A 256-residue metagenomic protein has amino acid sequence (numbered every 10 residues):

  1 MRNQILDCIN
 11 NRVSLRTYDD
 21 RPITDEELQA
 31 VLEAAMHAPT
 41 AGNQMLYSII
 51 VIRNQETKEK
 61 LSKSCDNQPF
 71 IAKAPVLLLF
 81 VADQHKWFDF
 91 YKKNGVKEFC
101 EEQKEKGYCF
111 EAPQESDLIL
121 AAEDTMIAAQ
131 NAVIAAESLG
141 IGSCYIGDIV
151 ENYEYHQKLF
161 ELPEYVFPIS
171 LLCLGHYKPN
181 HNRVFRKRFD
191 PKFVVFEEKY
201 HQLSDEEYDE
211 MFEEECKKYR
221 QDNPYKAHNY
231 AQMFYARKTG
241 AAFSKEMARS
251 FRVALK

Functional and structural regions predicted by a protein language model:
M1-K256: Acidic, surface-exposed loops and disordered segments
